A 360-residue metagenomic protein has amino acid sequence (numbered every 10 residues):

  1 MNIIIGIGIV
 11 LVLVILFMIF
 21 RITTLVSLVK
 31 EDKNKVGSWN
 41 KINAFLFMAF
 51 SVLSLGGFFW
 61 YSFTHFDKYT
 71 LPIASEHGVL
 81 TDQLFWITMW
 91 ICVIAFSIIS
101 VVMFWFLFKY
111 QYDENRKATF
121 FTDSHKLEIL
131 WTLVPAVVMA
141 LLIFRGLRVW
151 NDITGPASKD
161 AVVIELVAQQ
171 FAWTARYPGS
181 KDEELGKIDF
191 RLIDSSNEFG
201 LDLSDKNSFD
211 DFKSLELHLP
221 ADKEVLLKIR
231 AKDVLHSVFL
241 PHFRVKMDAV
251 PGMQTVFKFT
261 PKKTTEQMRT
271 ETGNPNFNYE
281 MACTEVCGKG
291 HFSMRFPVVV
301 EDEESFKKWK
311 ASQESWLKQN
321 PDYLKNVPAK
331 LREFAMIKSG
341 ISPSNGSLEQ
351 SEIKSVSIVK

Functional and structural regions predicted by a protein language model:
M1-N2, C92, S357-K360: Intrinsic structural disorder
M1-W90: Hydrophobic alpha-helical segments
I15-T23, A95-Y112: Transmembrane alpha-helical segments in integral membrane proteins
D32-W39, F58-I87, S100-K360: Non-transmembrane, membrane-proximal soluble domains of secreted or membrane proteins
S51, C92, F96-I99, P135: Alpha-helical transmembrane segments of integral membrane proteins
